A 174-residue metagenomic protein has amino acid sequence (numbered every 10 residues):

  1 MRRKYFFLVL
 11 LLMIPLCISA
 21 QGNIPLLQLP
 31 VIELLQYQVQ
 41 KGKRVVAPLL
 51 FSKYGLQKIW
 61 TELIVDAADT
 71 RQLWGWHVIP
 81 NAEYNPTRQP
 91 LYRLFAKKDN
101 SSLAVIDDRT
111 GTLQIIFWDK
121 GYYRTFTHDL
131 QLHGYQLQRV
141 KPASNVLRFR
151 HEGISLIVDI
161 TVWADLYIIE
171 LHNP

Functional and structural regions predicted by a protein language model:
K4-P15: Sec-dependent N-terminal signal peptides
A20-Q21: Boundary of Sec targeting at the N-terminus
I32-K41, G111-D119: Second-shell loop/turn segments in exported
Q38-W60, D119-Q138: Amphipathic alpha-helical segments
R44-Y84: N-terminal, post-signal-peptide region of Sec/Tat-exported proteins
H77-N145: Long, charged/polar, surface-exposed segments that mediate recognition or autoinhibition
T110-W118, A164-P174: Short, hydrophobic/proline-enriched secondary-structure or compact coil segments at domain edges
L147-D165, E170: Short, exposed beta-strand-loop hairpins at the edges of beta-sheets in extracellular/periplasmic proteins
